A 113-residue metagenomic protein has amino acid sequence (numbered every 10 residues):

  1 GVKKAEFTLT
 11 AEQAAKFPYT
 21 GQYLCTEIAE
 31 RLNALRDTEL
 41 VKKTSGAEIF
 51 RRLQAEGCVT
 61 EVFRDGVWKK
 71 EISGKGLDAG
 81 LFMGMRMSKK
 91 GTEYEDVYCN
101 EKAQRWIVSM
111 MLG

Functional and structural regions predicted by a protein language model:
G1-L40, L53-G113: Positively charged, aromatic-accented nucleic-acid-binding surfaces
T44-I49: Short amphipathic alpha-helical interaction segments
